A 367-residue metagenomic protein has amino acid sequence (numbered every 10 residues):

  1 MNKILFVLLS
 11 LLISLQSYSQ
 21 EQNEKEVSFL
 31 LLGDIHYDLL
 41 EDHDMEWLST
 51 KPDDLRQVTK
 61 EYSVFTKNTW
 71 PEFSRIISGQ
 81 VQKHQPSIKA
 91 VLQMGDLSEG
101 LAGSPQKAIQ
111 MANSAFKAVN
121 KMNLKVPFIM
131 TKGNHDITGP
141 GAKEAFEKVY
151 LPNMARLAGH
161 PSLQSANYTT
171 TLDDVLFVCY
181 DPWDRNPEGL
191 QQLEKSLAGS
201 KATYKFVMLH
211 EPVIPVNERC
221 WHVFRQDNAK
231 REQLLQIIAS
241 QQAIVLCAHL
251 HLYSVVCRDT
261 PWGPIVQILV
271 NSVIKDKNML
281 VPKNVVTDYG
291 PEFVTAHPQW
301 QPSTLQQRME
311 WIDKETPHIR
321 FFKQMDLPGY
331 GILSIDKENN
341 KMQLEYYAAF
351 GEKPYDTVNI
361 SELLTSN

Functional and structural regions predicted by a protein language model:
M1-I4: Positively charged n-region of N-terminal signal peptides that target proteins for export
F6-S14: Bacterial N-terminal signal peptides
S19-Q106: N-terminal active-site segment of His-dependent metallophosphoesterases
V27-F29, Y37-D44, P187-G189, V216 (+2 more regions): Short, solvent-exposed loop/turn elements at domain surfaces
D34, G95-D96, G133-N134, H210 (+1 more regions): Active-site glycine-centered loops adjacent to acidic/histidine catalytic or metal-binding residues that shape
K51-Q57, L101-K205, F224-Q236, I244 (+2 more regions): Extended active-site neighborhood of metal-dependent phosphoesterases/phosphodiesterases
Q93, S104-A112, T260-W262, E338-N367: C-terminal/domain-terminus segments
S200-W221: Short acidic, glycine-rich surface-loop motifs adjacent to enzyme active sites
